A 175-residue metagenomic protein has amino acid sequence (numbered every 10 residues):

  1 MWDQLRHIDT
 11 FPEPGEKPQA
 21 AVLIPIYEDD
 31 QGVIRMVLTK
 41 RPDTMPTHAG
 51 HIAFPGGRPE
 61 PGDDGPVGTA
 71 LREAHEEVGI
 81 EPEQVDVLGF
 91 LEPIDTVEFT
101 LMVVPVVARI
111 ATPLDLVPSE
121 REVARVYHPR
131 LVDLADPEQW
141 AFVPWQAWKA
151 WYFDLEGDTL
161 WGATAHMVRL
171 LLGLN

Functional and structural regions predicted by a protein language model:
M1-F54, R58-P113, V123, V143 (+1 more regions): N-terminal leader/linker segments that precede catalytic domains of diphosphate-processing enzymes
P118-W145: Amphipathic alpha-helical blocks and their helix-capping loop/short-beta junctions
